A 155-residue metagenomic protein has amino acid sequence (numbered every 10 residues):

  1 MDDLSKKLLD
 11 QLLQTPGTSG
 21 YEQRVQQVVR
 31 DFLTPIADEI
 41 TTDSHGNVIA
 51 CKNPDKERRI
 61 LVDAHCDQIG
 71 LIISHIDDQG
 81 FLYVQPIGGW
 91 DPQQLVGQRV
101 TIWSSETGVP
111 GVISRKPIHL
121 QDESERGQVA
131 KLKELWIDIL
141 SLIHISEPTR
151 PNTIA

Functional and structural regions predicted by a protein language model:
M1-S146, R150-T153: N-terminal hydrophobic/helix-forming segments and targeting peptides
